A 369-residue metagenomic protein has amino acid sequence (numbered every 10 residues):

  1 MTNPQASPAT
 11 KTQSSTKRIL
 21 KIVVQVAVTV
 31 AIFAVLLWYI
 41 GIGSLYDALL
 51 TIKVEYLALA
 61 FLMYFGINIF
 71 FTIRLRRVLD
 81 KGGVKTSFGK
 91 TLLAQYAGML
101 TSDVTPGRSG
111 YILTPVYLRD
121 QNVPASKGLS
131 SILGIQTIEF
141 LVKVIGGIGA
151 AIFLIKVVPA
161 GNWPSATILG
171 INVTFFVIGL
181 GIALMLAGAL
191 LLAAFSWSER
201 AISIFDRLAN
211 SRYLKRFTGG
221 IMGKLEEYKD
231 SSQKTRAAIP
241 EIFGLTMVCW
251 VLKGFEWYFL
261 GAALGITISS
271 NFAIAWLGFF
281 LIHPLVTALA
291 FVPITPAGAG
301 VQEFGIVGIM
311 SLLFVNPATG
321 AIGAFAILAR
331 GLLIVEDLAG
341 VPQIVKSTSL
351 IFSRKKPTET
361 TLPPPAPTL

Functional and structural regions predicted by a protein language model:
M1-Y96, G161-T287, F291, A318 (+1 more regions): Predominantly cytoplasmic-facing regulatory/coupling regions of multi-pass membrane proteins
I73, R77, F88, Y96 (+2 more regions): Transmembrane helical bundles of ABC transporters
G82-S87, Y117-G128, S311-T319, T348: Juxtamembrane helix-boundary/capping and inter-helix hinge elements in multi-pass membrane proteins
L92-N122, G219-E226: Extended non-transmembrane interhelical loops and adjacent amphipathic helices of multipass membrane proteins
A97, T101-T105, K127-I152, G181-M185 (+1 more regions): Membrane-embedded alpha-helical segments of transport systems, primarily multispan ion/solute transporters
G98-P106, L281-E303: Transmembrane alpha-helix interface/packing and boundary motifs in multi-pass membrane proteins, characterized by
S109-Q121, P293-L312: Re-entrant/interfacial helical elements at transmembrane boundaries that shape and gate the permeation pathway
G147-P164, L312: Transmembrane alpha-helix termini and helix-breaking/packing motifs in multi-pass membrane transporters
